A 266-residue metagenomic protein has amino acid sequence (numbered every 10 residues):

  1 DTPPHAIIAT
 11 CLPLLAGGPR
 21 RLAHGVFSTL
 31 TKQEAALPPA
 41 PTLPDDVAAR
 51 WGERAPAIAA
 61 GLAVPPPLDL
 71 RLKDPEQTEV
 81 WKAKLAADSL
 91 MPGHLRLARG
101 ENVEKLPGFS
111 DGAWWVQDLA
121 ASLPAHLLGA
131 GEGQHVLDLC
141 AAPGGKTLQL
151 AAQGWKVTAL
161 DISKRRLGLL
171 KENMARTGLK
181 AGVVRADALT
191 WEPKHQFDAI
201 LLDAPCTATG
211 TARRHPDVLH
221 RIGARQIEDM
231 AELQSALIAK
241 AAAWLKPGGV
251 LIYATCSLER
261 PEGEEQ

Functional and structural regions predicted by a protein language model:
D1-Q266: S-adenosylmethionine
